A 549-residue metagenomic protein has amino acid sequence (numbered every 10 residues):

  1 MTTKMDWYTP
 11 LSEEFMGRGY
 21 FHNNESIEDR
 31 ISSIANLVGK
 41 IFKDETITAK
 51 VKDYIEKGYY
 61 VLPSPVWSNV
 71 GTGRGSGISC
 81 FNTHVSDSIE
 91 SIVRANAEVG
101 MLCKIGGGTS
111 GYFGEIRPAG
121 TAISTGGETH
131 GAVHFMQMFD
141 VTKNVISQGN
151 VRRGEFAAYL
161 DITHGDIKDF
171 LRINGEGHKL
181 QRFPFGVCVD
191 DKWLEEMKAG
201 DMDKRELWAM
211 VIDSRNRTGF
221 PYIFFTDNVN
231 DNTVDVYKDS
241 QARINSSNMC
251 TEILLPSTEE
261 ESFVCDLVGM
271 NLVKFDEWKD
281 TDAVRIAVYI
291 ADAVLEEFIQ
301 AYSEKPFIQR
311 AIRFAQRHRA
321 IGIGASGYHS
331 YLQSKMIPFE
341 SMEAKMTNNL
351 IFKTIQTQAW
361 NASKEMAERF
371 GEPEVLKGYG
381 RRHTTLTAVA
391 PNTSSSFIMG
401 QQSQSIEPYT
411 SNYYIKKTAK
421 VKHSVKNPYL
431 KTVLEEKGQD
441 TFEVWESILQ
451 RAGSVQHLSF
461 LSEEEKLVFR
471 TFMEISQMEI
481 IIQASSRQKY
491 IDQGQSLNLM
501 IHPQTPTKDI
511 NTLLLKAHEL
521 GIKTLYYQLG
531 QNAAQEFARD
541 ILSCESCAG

Functional and structural regions predicted by a protein language model:
M1-T48, G71, T125-M138, Q148-A242 (+2 more regions): Conserved, charged catalytic cores of large soluble enzymes
Y8, S26, R74, V85-I89 (+13 more regions): Secondary-structure capping and boundary motifs in well-ordered enzyme cores
H22, A35-K43, K52-S124, A132 (+8 more regions): Function-dense linear segments that define catalytic or interfacial modules in macromolecule-processing proteins
E45-V51, T109-G111, N150-A157, F298-I312 (+5 more regions): Flexible, glycine/charged-enriched surface loops at secondary-structure junctions
D87-V93, A97-T121, G131-F135, F139 (+8 more regions): Glycine-rich anion/phosphate-binding loop at the beta-strand->alpha-helix junction
N96, I286-I312, Q316, A320 (+2 more regions): Internal maturation/activation junctions in enzymes
I146, M210-D213, L254, F314-H318 (+4 more regions): Generic recognition of flexible, low-complexity loop/linker segments
C250-L255, I299, S303, T387-A538 (+1 more regions): Catalytic alpha/beta core of large soluble enzyme barrels
